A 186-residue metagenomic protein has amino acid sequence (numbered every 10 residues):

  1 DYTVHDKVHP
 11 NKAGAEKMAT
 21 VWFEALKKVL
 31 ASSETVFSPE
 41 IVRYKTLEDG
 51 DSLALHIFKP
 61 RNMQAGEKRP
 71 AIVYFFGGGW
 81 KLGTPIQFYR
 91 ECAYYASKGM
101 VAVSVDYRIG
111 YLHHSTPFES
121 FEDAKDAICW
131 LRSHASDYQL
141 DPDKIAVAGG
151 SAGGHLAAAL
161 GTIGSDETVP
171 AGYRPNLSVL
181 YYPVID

Functional and structural regions predicted by a protein language model:
D1-S33: Catalytic His-Asp segment of secreted/periplasmic serine-dependent ester chemistry enzymes
A13-K17, V21-E24, R90, Y94-S97 (+5 more regions): Extracytoplasmic/secreted proteins, especially bacterial periplasmic and envelope-associated proteins
E34-E67: N-terminal cap/lid segment of alpha/beta-hydrolase-fold proteins
R61, G78, V101, D106-H113 (+1 more regions): Short beta-to-alpha linker loops that shape the active-site pocket of alpha/beta-hydrolase fold enzymes
E67-G78: Short beta-strand element of the alpha/beta-hydrolase
A71, G99-D106, A146: A fold-wide structural signal in alpha/beta-hydrolase
T84-P85, E91, V103-P142: Catalytic nucleophile-loop/oxyanion-hole region of alpha/beta-hydrolase and closely related hydrolase-like folds
D126-D186: Primarily recognizes the serine-hydrolase "nucleophile elbow" in alpha/beta-hydrolase and SGNH/GDSL folds
